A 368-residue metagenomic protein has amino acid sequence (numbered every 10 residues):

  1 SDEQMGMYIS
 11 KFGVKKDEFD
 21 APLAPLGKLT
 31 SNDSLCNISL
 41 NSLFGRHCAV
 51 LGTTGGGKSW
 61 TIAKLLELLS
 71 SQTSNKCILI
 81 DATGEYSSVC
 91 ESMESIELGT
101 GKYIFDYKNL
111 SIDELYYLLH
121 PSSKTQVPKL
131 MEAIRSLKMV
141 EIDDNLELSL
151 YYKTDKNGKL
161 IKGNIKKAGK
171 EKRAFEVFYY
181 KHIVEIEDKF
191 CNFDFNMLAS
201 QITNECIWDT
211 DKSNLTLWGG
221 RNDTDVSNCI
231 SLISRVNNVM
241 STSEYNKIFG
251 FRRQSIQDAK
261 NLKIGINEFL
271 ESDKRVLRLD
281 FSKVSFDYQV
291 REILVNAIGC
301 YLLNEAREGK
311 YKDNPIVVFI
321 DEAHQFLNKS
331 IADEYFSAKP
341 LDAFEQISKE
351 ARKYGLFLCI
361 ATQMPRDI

Functional and structural regions predicted by a protein language model:
S1-L29: Charged, amphipathic alpha-helical linker segments immediately N-terminal to NTP-binding catalytic cores
A21-F105, F357: Glycine-rich phosphate-binding loop of nucleotide-binding enzymes
N41-L43, L68-T73, F269-E271, R307-K312 (+2 more regions): Conserved catalytic network of the ASCE P-loop NTPase/AAA+ motor domain
L65, A332-L341, S348-I360: Non-catalytic interaction surface on structured domains
S74-I78, D273-V276, D313-V317, K353-C359: Loop/turn-to-beta-strand initiation segments
A82, D321, L356, Q363-M364: Conserved H-loop
G84, S88-V89, E94, Y107-Q346: P-loop NTPase motor domains
Y86-C90, Q363-I368: Short, glycine/polar-rich helix-capping loops at beta-to-alpha or helix-loop-helix junctions that flank or form
